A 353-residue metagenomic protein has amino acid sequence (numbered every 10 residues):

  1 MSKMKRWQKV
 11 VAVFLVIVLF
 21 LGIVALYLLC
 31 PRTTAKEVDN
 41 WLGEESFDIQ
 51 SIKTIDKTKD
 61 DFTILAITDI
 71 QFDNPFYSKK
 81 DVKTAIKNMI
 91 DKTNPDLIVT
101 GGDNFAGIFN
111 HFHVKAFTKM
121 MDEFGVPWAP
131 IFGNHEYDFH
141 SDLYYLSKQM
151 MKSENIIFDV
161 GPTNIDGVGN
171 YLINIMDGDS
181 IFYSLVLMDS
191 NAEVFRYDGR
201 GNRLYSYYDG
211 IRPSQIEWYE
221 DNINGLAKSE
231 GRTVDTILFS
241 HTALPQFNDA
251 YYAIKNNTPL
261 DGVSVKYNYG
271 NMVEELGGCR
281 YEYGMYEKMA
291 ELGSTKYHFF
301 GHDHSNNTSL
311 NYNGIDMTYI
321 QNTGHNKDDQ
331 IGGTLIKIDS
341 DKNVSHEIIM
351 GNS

Functional and structural regions predicted by a protein language model:
M1-L19: N-terminal Sec-pathway targeting helices
L28-K36, N40, F47-K53, L172-G178 (+3 more regions): Binuclear metal-dependent phosphoesterase catalytic core
L29-A116: N-terminal active-site segment of His-dependent metallophosphoesterases
T33-K53, A116-G231, T334-K337: Extended active-site neighborhood of metal-dependent phosphoesterases/phosphodiesterases
D61-N74, F182-A192, F239, D316-N322: Active-site-proximal beta-strand elements of phosphoester/diester hydrolases
D69, I86, I98, D103 (+8 more regions): Divalent metal-coordination and catalytic microenvironments
D73-P75, A106-H111, F132-D142, E193-R196 (+4 more regions): Active-site environment of divalent metal-dependent phosphoester hydrolases
T93-D96, S184-V186, N202-H304: His/acidic metal-ligating clusters that form di-metal
